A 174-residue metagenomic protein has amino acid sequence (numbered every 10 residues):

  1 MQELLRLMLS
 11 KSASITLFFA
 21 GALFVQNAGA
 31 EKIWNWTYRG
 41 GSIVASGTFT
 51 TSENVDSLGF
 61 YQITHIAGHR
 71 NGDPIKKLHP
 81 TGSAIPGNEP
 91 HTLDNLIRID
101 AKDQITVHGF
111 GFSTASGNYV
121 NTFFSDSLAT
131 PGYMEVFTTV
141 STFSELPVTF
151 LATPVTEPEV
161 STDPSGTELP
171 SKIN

Functional and structural regions predicted by a protein language model:
Q2-I15: Bacterial N-terminal signal peptides that target proteins for export
E3-R6, A22, T162: Intrinsically disordered, low-complexity Ser/Thr- and Pro-rich stretches
L9, F18, N35-W36: Generic detector of short alpha-helix boundary/capping microenvironments and adjacent low-complexity segments
A13-S14, A22, R39: Residues at the start of alpha-helices and the adjacent loop-to-helix junctions
T16-F18, A28: Cleavable N-terminal signal peptides
E31-K172: Mature extracellular "passenger" or substrate-interacting domains of secreted, surface-exposed proteins
